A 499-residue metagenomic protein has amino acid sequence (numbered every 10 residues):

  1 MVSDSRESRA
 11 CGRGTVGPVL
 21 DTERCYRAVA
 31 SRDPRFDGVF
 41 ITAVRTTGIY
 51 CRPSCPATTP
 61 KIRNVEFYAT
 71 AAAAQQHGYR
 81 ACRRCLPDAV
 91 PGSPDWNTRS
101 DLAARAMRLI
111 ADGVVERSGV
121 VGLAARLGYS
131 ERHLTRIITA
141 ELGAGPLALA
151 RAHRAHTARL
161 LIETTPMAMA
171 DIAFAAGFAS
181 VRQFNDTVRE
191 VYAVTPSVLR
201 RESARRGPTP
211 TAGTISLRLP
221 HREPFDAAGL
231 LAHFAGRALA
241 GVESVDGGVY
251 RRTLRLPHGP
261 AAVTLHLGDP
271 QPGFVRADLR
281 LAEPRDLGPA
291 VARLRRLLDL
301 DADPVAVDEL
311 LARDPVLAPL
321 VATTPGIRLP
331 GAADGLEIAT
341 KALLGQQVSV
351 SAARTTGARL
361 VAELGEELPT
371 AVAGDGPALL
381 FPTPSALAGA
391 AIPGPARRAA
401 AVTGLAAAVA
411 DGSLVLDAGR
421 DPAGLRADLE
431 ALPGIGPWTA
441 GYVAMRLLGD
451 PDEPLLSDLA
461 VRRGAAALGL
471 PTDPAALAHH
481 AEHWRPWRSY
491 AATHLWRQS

Functional and structural regions predicted by a protein language model:
V2-S499: HhH-family (HhH-GPD) DNA N-glycosylase catalytic core used in base-excision repair
